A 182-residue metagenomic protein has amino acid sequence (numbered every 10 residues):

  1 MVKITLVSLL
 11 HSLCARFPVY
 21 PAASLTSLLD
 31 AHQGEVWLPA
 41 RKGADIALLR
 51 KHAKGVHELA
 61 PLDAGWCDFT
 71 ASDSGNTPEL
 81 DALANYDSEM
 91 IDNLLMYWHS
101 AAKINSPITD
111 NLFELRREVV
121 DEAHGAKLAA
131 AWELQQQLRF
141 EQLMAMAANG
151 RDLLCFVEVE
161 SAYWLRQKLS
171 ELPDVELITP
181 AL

Functional and structural regions predicted by a protein language model:
M1-L182: Compositional signal for N-terminal targeting/processing segments
